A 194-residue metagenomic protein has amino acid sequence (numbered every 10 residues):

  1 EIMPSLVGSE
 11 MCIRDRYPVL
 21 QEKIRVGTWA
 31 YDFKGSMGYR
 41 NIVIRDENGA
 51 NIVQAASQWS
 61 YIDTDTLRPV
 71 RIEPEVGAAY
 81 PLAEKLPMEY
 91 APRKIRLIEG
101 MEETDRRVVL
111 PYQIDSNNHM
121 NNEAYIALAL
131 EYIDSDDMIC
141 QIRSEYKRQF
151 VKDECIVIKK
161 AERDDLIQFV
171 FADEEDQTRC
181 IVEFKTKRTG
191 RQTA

Functional and structural regions predicted by a protein language model:
E1-G8, C12-I13: Single conserved hydrophobic/aromatic residue that forms the stacking wall/gate of nucleotide- or nucleobase-binding
S9, N121-I139: Active-site helix/loop of acyl-thioester processing domains in fatty-acid/polyketide metabolism, spanning hotdog-fold
P18-I95, K147-D153, A161-A194: HotDog/MaoC-like acyl-thioester-processing domains
G100-P111: Short amphipathic
Q141, Y146: Phosphate-/nucleic-acid-contacting segments
